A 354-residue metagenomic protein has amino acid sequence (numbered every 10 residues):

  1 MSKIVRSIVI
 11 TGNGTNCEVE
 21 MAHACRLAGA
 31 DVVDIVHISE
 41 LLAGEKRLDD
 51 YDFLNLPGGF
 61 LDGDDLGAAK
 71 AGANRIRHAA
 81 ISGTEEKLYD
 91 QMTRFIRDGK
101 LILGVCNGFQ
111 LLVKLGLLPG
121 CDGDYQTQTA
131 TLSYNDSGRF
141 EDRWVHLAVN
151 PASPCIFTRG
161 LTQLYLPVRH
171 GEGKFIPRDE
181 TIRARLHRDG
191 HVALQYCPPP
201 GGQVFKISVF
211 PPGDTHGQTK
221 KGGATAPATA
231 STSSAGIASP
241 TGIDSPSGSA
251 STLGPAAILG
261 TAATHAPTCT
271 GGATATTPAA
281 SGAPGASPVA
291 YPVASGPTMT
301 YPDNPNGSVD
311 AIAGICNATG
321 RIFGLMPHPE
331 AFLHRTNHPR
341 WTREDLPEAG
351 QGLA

Functional and structural regions predicted by a protein language model:
M1-V105, F109-D124, S133-E141, P177-R178 (+9 more regions): N-terminal beta1-alpha1 cap of cysteine-dependent amidohydrolase-like domains
Y89-Q91, S153-R159, V204-I207, Y301-N304 (+1 more regions): Glycine-rich loop/turn
N135-E141, H146-A148, A152-Q203, V293-A294: Catalytic core of tubulin tyrosine ligase-like
L161-Q163, N317-I322: Beta-strand-turn-beta hairpins that frame and shape the catalytic cleft of phosphate-ester-processing enzymes
Y196-P198, N304-G307: Short catalytic/ligand-gating loop segments at beta-alpha or beta-beta junctions within enzyme catalytic domains
